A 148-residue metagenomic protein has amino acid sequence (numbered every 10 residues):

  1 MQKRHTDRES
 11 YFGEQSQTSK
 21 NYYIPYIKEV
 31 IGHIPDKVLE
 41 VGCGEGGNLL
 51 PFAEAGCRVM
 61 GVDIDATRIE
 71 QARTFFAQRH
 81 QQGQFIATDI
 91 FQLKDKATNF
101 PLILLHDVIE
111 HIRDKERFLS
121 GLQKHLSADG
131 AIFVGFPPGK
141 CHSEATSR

Functional and structural regions predicted by a protein language model:
M1-T98, L102, H106, L119: Conserved N-terminal segment of class I S-adenosyl-L-methionine
Y11-Q15, G47, F91, R113-R148: S-adenosyl-L-methionine-dependent methyltransferase catalytic module, highlighting the catalytic core
D107-H111: A short His-aromatic
